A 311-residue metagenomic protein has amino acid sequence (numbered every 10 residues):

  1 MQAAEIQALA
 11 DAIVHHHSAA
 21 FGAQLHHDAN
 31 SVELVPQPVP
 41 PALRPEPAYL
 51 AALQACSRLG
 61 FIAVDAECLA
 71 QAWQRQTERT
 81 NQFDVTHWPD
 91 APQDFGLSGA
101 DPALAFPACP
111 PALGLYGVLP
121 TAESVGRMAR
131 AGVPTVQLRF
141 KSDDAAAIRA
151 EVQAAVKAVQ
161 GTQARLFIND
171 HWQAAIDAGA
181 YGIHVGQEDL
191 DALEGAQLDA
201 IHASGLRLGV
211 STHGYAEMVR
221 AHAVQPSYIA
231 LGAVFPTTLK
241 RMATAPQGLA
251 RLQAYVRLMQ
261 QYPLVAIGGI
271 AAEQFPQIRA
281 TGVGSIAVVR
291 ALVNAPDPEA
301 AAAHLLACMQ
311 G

Functional and structural regions predicted by a protein language model:
M1-Y181, S204-V210, A221-S227, Y262 (+2 more regions): Conserved N-terminal beta1-alpha1 strand-loop-helix module at the mouth
P107, Q153-A154, V234, R257-L258 (+1 more regions): Generic signal for short, ordered secondary-structure residues within or immediately flanking folded domains
P134, R139-S142, Q187-A196, Y228-A243 (+1 more regions): Glycine-rich phosphate-binding active-site loops on the catalytic face of alpha/beta enzymes
R149-V156, D189-Q197: Donor nucleotide-activated moiety binding/catalytic core segment of transferases that use nucleotide-activated donors
G161-A164, H213-A216, A254-R257, F275-Q277 (+1 more regions): A general structural signal for short secondary-structure boundary/capping elements
Q173, A250, A287: Active-site phosphate/pyrophosphate-handling residues
D177-A192, G209-R257, Y262-V265, I270-A271 (+2 more regions): Glycine/Thr-rich beta-alpha phosphate-binding loop at enzyme active sites
D199-A203: Short, conserved loop/helix-junction motifs that constitute active-site signature segments in enzyme catalytic cores
